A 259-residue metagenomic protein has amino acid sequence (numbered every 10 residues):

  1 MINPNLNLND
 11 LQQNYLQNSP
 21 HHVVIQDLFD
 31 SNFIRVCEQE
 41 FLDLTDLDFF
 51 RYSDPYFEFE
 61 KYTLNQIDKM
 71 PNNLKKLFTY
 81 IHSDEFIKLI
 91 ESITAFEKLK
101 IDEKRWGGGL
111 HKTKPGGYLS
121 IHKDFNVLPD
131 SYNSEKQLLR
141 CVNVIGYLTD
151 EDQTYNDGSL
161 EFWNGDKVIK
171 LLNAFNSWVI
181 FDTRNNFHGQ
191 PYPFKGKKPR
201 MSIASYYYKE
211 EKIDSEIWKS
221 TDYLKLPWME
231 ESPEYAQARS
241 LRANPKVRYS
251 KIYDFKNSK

Functional and structural regions predicted by a protein language model:
M1, C37-E38, K75-L77, V142-T149 (+1 more regions): Short, Φ-rich (hydrophobic/aromatic) sequence segments
I2-T94: Non-heme Fe(II)/2-oxoglutarate
N18-P20, P115, R140-C141, N173-F175: Short, well-ordered loop/turn elements at secondary-structure boundaries
V24-I25, K100-E103, G109, I180-F181 (+2 more regions): A structural signal for short, well-ordered beta-strand segments and their strand-loop junctions that often border
Q39-L42, K69-N72, F78-L139, Y155: Non-heme Fe(II) oxygenase catalytic core, chiefly the N-lobe of the double-stranded beta-helix
Y56-E58, P115, K197-P199: Short acidic/glycine-enriched loop/turn segments that link adjacent beta-strands
F125-V127, S131-R140, T149-K259: Catalytic core of Fe(II)/2-oxoglutarate
